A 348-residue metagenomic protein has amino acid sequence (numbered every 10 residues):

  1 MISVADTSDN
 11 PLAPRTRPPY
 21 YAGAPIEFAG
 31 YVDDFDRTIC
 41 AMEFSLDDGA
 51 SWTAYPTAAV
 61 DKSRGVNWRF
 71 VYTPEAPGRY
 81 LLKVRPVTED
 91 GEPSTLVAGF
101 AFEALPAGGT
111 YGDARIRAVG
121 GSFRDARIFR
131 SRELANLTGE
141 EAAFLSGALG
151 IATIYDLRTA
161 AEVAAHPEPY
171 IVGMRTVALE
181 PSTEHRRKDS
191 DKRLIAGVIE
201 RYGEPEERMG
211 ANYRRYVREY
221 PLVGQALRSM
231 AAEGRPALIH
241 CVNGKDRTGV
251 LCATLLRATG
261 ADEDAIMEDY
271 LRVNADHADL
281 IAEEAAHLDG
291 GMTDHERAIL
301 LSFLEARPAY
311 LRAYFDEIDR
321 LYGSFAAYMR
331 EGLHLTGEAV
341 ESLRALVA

Functional and structural regions predicted by a protein language model:
I2-A104: Long, low-complexity serine/threonine/glycine- and acidic-rich segments characteristic of extracellular
R17-P19, L238-V242, L256: Short, surface-exposed loop/turn motifs that are enriched in glycine and acidic residues and include a nearby proline
C40, G249-V250: Alpha-helical elements of the RecA-like P-loop NTPase motor core of helicases
D48, P77, T88, R124 (+2 more regions): A general, composition-driven signal for non-globular sequence regions
F102-L238, V250-A348: Cys-dependent protein tyrosine phosphatase-like superfamily
N243, R247-T248: Ser/Thr-glycine-rich phosphate-binding loops at phosphate-binding pockets of nucleotides, nucleotide cofactors
